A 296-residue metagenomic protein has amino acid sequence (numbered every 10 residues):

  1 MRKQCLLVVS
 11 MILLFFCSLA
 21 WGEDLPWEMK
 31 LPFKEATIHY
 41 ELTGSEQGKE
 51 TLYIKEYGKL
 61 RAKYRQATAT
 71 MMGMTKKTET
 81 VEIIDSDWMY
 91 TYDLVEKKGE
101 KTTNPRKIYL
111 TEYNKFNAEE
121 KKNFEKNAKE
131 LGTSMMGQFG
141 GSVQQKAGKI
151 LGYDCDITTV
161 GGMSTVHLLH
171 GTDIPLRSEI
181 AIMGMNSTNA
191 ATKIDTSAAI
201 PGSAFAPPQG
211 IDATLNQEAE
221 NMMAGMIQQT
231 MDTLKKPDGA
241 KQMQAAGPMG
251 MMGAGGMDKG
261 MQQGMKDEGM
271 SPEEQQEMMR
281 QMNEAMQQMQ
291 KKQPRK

Functional and structural regions predicted by a protein language model:
M1-V9: Bacterial N-terminal signal peptides that target proteins for export
V9-S18: Bacterial N-terminal signal peptides
E23-S271, Q276-K296: Extended soluble regions of mature proteins
